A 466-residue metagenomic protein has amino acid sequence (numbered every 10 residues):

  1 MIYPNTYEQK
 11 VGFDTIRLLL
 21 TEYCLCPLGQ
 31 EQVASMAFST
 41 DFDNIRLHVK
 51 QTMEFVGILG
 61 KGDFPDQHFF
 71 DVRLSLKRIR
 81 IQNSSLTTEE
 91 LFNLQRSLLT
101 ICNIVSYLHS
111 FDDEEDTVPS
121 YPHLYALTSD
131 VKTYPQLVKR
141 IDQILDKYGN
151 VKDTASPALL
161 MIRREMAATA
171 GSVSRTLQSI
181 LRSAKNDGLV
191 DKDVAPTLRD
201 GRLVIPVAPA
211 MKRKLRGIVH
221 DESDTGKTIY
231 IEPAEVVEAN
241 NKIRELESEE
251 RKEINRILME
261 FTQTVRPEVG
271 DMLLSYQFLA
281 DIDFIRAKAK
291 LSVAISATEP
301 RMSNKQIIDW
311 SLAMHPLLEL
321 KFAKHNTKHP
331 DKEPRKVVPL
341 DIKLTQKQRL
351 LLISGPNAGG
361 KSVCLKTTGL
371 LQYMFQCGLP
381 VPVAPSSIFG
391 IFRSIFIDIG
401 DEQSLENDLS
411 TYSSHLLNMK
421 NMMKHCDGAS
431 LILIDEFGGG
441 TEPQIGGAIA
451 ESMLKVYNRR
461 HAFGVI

Functional and structural regions predicted by a protein language model:
M1-A158, I162, E268-D271, S275-A289: Conserved amphipathic alpha-helical "coupling/scaffold" segments that transmit conformational changes between domains
T133-G149, E238-M259: Extended, charged coiled-coil "arm/hinge" scaffolds of SMC/Rad50-like chromosome-maintenance ATPases and other large
L160-M211, A280: Extended, Lys/Arg-enriched charged tracts that mediate electrostatic binding to polyanionic substrates
L181-R199, A289-L312, A384: Long, charged, glycine-rich C-terminal linkers/tails
V219, T228-A239, L246: Charged, low-complexity intrinsically disordered regions
E232, I282, D435: Residue-level signal for inorganic ion chemistry
S248-D281: Non-transmembrane, heptad-repeat alpha-helical coiled-coil rod segments that act as dimerization/spacing scaffolds
S296, S303-I466: ATPase nucleotide-binding head domains, primarily ABC-like/P-loop NTPase cores
